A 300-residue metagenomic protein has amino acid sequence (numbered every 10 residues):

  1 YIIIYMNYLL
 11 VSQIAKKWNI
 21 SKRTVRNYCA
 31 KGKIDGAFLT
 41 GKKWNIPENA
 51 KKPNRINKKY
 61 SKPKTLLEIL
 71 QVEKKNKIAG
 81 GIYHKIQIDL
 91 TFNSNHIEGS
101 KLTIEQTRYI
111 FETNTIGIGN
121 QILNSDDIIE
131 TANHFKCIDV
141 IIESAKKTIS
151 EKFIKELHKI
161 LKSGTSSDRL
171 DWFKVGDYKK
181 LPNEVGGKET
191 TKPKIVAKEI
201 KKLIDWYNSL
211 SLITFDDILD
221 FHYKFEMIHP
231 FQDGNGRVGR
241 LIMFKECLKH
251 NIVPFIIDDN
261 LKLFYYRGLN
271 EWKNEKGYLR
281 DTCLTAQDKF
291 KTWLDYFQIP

Functional and structural regions predicted by a protein language model:
Y1-W18, K22-I34, K42-P300: FIC/Doc superfamily catalytic core
